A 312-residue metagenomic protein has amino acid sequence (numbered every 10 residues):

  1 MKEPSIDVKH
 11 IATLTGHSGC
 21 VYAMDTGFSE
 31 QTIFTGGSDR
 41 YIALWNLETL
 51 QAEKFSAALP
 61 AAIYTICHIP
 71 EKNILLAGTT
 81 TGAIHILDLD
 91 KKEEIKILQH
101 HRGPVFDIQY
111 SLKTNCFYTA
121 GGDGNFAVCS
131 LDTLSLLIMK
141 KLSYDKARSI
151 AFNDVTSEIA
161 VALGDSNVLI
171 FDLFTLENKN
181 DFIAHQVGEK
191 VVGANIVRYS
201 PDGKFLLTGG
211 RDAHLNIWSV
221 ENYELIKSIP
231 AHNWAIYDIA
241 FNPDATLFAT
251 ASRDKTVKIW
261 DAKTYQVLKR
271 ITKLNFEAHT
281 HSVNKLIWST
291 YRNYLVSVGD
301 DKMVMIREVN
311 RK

Functional and structural regions predicted by a protein language model:
L14-V21, S56-I63, Q99-V105, K140-A147 (+3 more regions): WD40/WD-repeat beta-propeller blade N-cap
F28-S29, P70-E71, L112-K113, D154-V155 (+3 more regions): Residue-level detector of Asp-centered blade-edge/turn motifs that repeat once per structural unit in beta-propeller
G36-D39, G78-T81, A120-D123, A162-D165 (+3 more regions): Conserved strand-to-loop turn within each blade of WD40 beta-propeller repeats
I42-W45, I84-L87, F126-C129, V168-D172 (+3 more regions): WD40-repeat beta-propellers
L47-L50, L89-K92, L131-L134, L173-L176 (+3 more regions): Short loop/turn segments that connect beta-strands within beta-propeller blades
S282-K312: Blade-level signature of beta-propeller repeat domains, shared across WD40, Kelch, NHL, RCC1 and BNR/Asp-box propellers
